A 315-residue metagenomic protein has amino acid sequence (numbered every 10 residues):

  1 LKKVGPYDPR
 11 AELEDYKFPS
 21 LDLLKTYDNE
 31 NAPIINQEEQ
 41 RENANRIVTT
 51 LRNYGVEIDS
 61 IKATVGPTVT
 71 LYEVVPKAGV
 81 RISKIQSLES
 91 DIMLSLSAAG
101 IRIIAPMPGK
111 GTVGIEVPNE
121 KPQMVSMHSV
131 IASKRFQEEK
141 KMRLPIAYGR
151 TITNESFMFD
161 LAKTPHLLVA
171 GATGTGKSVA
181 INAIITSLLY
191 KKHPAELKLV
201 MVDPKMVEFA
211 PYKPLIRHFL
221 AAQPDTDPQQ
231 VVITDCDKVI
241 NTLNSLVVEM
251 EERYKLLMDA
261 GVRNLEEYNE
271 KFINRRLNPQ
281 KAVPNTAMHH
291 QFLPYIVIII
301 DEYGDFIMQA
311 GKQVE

Functional and structural regions predicted by a protein language model:
L1-H166: Low-complexity, intrinsically disordered P/S/T-rich segments
L13-P19, M107-T112, E116, R135-R263 (+1 more regions): P-loop NTPase catalytic phosphate-binding loop
N29-E30, V74, P228-V232, N285 (+1 more regions): A short, mixed-charge helix-start or loop-turn motif at secondary-structure junctions
V130, E249, K271: Residues that form generic nucleotide/phosphate-binding pockets
N264-K271: Cytosolic-facing regulatory segments adjacent to core modules
N274: Switch I (G2) and immediately adjacent beta-strands of P-loop GTPase domains
L277-N285, K312-E315: Substrate-gripping "pore-loop 1 plus following alpha2 helix"
